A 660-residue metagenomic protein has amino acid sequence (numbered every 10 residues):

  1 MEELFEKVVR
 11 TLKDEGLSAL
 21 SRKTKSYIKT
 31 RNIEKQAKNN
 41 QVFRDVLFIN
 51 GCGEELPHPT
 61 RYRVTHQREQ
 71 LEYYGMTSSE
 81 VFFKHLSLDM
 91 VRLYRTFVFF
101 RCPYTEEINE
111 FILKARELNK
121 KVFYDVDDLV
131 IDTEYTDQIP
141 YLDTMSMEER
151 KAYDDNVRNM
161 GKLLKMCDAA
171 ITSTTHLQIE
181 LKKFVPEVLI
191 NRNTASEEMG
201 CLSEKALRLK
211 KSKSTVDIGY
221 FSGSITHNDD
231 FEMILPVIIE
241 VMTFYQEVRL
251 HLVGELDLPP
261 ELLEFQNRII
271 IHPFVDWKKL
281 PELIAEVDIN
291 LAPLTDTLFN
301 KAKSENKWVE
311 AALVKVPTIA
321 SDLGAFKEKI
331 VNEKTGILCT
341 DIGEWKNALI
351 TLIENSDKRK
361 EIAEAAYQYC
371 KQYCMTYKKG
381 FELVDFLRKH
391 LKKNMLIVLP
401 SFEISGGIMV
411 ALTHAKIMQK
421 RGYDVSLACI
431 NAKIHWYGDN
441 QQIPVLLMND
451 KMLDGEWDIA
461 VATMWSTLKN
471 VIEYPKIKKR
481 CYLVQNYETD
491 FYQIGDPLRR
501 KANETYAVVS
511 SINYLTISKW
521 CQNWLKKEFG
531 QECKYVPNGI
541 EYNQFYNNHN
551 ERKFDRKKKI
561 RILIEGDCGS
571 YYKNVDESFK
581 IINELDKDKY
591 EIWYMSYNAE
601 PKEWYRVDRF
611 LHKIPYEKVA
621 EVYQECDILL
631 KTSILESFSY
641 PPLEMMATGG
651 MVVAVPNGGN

Functional and structural regions predicted by a protein language model:
L47-I49, L209-F231, L235-I239, H251 (+4 more regions): Conserved donor-binding/catalytic core segment of Leloir-type glycosyltransferases
L113, M147-A169, N449-E456, G495-T516: Membrane-proximal helix-turn-helix segments that form the acceptor-binding/catalytic region of lipid-linked
T194-S214, Y492-D496, K527, K534-K558 (+1 more regions): Acidic anion/phosphate-binding donor-loop and adjacent secondary structure in glycosyltransferase catalytic cores
G254-E286, S596-A620: Nucleotide-activated donor-binding/catalytic signature segment of Leloir-type glycosyltransferases, i.e., the conserved
A292, E310-A320, M651-A654: Short hydrophobic beta-strand element within catalytic cores of glycosyltransferases and related nucleotide-activated
T295-D296, N300, I634: Aromatic "clamp/platform" in nucleotide-sugar-dependent glycosyltransferases that forms part of the donor/acceptor
N332-G343, T351-D357: Conserved acidic donor-binding segment of nucleotide-sugar-dependent glycosyltransferases
D357-L387: A charged, aromatic-enriched C-terminal amphipathic alpha-helix characteristic of glycosyltransferases across folds
